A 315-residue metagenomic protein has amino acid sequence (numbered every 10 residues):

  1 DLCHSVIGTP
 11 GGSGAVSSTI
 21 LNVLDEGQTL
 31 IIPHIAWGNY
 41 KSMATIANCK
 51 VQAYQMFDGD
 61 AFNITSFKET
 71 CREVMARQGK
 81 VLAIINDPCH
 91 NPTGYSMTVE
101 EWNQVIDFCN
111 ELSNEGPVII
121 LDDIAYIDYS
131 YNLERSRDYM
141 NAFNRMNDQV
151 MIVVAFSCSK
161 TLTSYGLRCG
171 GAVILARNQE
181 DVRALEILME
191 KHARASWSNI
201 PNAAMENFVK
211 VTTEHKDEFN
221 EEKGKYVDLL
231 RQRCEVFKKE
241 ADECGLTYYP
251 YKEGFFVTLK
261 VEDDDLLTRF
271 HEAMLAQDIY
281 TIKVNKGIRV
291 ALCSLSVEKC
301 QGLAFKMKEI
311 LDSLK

Functional and structural regions predicted by a protein language model:
D1-G116, I127-M146, F305: Conserved core of the PLP fold type I
L30, V118-I120, I152: Hydrophobic/aromatic residues located in beta-strands of well-ordered beta-sheets within soluble catalytic
R72, A76, D264-K315: PLP-dependent enzyme catalytic core of the Aspartate aminotransferase-like
D123-I124: Walker B catalytic acidic pair
N144-V227: Conserved core segment of the aminotransferase class I/II
V173, T258-K260, A291-C293: Short hydrophobic/aromatic beta-strand micro-patches that form the beta-sheet surface supporting nucleotide- or nucleic
N202, V209, E222-A241, T247-K260 (+1 more regions): Conserved glycine-rich beta-strand-loop-beta hairpin in the small C-terminal domain of fold type I
